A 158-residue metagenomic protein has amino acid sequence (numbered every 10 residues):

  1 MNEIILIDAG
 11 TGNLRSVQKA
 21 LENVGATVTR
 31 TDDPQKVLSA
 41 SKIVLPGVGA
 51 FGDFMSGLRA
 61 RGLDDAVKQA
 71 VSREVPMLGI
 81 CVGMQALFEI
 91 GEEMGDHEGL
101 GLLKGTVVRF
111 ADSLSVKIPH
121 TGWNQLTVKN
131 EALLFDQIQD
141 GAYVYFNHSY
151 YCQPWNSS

Functional and structural regions predicted by a protein language model:
M1-I5: Extreme N-terminal starter segment of soluble prokaryotic enzymes
T11, G47-G49: Short glycine-/small-residue-rich Rossmann-like dinucleotide-binding loops
T27, K42, P76-L78, Y143: Structural signature of beta-strand start/N-cap positions in the alpha/beta core of ABC transporter nucleotide-binding
V28-S39: Short acidic low-complexity segments
V37-G47: Short acidic/histidine-rich motifs immediately flanking catalytic phosphotransfer sites in two-component signaling
G49-T121: Cysteine-nucleophile active-site neighborhood
I90-S158: Pocket-forming structural segment of enzyme catalytic cores
